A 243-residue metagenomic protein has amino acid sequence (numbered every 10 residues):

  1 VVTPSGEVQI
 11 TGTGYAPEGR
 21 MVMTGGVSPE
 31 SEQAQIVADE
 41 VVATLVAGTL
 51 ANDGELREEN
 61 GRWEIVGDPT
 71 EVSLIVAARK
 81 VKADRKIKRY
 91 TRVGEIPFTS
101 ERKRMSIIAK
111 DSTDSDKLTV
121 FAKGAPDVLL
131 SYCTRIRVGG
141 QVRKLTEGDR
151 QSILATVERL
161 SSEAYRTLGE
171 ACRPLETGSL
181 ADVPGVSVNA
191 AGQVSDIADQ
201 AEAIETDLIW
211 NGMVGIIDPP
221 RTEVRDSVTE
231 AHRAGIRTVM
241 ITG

Functional and structural regions predicted by a protein language model:
V1-G243: Conserved cytosolic headpiece of P-type ATPases
